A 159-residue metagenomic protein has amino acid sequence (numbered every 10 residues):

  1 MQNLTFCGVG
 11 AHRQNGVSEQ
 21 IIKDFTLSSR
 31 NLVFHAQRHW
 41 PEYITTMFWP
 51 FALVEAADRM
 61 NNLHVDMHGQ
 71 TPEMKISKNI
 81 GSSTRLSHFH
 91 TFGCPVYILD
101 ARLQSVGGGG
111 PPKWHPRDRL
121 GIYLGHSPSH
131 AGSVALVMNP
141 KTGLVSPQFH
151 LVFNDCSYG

Functional and structural regions predicted by a protein language model:
M1-G143, F149, D155-C156: HHCC-type zinc-binding knuckle of retroelement integrases
